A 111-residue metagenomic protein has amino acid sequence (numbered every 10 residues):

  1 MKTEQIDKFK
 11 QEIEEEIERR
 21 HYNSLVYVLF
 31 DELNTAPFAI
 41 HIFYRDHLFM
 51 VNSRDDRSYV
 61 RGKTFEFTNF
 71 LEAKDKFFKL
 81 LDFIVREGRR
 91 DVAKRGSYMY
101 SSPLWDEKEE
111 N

Functional and structural regions predicted by a protein language model:
M1-N34: Negatively charged, low-complexity tracts enriched in Asp/Glu with abundant Ser/Thr
V28-L33, Y44, S102-N111: Extended, low-complexity, acidic/proline- and Ser/Thr-rich intrinsically disordered regions
F30, N34, F38, E72 (+1 more regions): Short, surface-exposed, charged/polar-biased interaction segments
L33-G62, L80: Short aromatic-glycine-(Arg/Gly/Cys) micro-motifs in beta-strand/loop hairpins
R61-N69: Short alpha-helix boundary/capping segments
T68-L81: A short, charged, amphipathic alpha-helix used as a generic interaction element across diverse proteins
F83-N111: Intrinsically disordered, low-complexity charged/polar segments
